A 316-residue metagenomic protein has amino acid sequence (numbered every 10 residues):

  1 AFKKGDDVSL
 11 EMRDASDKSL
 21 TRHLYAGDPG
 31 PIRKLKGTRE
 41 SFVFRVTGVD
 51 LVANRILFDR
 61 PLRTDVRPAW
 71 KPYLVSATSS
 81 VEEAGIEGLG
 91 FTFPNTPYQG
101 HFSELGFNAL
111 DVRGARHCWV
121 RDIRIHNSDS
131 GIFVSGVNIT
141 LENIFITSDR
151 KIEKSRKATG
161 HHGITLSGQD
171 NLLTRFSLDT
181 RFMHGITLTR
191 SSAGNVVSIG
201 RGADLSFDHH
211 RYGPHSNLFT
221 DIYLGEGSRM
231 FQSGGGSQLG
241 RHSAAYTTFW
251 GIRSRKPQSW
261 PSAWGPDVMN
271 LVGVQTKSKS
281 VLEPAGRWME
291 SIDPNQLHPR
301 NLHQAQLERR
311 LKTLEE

Functional and structural regions predicted by a protein language model:
A1-S41, V49, D65: Autoprocessing Asn-cyclization modules and mimics
F2, G200, T220-E316: Catalytic domains of carbohydrate-active enzymes that cleave complex glycans
V8-E11, I56, A69-S76: Surface-exposed interaction regions enriched in Ser/Thr/Asp/Glu that occur as long low-complexity tracts or repetitive
S19-K34, L57-P68, E87-F107, F145-G163 (+1 more regions): Acidic/polar low-complexity surface segments
F44-T47, A84: Small-residue-enriched segments and motifs
V49-I56: Short, conserved beta-turn/loop elements at beta-strand boundaries and strand-helix junctions
V75-S79, Y98-Q99, N108-G114, D129-V137 (+5 more regions): Glycine-rich beta-solenoid repeat tracts in large extracellular/virion proteins
E82-F93, R116-N127, V137-I152, S167-M183 (+4 more regions): Right-handed parallel beta-helix
